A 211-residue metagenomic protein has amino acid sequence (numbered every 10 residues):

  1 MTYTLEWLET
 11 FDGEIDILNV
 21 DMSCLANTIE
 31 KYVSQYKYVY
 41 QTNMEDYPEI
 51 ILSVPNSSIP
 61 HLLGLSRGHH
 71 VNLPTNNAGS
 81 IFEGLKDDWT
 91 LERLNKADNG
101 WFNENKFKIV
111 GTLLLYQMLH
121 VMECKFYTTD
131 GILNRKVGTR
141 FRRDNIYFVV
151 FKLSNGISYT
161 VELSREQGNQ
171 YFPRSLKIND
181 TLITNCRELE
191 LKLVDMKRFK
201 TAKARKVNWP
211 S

Functional and structural regions predicted by a protein language model:
M1-I146, W209-S211: An acidic, glycine-rich, mixed-charge low-complexity segment common to nucleic-acid enzymes
N105-V207: Conserved binding-pocket/active-site segment within a compact domain
